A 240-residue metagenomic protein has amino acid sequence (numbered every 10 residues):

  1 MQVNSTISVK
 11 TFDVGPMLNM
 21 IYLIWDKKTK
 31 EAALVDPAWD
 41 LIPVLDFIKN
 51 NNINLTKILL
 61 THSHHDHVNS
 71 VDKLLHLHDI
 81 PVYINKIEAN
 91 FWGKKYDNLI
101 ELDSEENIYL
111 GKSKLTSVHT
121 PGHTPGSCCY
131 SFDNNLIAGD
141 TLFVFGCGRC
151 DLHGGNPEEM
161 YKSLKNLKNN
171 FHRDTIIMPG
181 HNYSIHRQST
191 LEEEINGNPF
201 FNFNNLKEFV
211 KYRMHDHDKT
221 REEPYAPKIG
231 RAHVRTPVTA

Functional and structural regions predicted by a protein language model:
M1-I53, C129-G139: Conserved beta-strand hairpin/beta-sheet module of binuclear metal-dependent hydrolase folds, prominently
M1-N4, K162-R235, A240: Accessory terminal helices/loops
L18, A32, W39-T116, G197-F200: Active-site HxH/HxHxD metal-binding segment of metal-dependent hydrolases
Y22-L23, E105-F132: Core dinuclear metal-dependent hydrolase active-site scaffold
L34-V35, T56-H64, V82-K86, H119-G122 (+3 more regions): Active-site neighborhood of phospho(di)ester-bond hydrolases with catalytic His/Asp-centered motifs
F47-I48, I53, R149-E158: A short alpha/beta connector and helix-capping loop motif
H65, N69, G126, F143-V144 (+2 more regions): Short active-site segment of divalent metal-dependent hydrolases/proteases that encodes the spacing between
N90-K94, F145-L152: A short acidic, helix-capping loop that chelates divalent metal ions and anchors anionic groups
